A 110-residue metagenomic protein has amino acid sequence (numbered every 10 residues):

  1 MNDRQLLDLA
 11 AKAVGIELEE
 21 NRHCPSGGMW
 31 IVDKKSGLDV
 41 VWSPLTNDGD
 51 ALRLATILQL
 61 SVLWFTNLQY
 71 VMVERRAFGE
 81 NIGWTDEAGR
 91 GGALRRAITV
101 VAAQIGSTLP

Functional and structural regions predicted by a protein language model:
M1-P110: Glycine-rich anion-binding surface patch
